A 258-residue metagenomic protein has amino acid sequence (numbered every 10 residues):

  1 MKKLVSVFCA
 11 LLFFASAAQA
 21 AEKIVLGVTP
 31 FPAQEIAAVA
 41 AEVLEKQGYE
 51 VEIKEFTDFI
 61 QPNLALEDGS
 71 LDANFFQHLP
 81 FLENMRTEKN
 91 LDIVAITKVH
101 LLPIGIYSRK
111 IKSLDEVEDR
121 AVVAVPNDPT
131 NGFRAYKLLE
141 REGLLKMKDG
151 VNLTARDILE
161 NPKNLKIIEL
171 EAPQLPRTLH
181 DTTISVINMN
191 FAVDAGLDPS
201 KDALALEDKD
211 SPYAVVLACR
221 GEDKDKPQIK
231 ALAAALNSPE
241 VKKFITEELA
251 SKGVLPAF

Functional and structural regions predicted by a protein language model:
S16-A20: Sec/Tat signal peptide C-region and signal peptidase I cleavage site
A21-F31, Y49-E55, V122-V123: Short, well-ordered beta-strand elements
F31, E55-F59, G69, A73-E83 (+4 more regions): Beta->alpha turn/N-cap motifs
I53-L64, V151-R177: Short helix-initiation/N-cap motifs at beta->coil->alpha
N84-I96, K110-I111, D181, V186 (+1 more regions): Ligand-binding "clamshell"
I96-L145, K242: A conserved helix-loop-strand patch within extracytoplasmic ligand-binding domains of the periplasmic binding
P103-L114, A214-K226: A bilobed periplasmic-binding-protein/Venus flytrap-type ligand-binding module shared by bacterial periplasmic
N131-E140, L236-P256: Periplasmic-binding protein-like
